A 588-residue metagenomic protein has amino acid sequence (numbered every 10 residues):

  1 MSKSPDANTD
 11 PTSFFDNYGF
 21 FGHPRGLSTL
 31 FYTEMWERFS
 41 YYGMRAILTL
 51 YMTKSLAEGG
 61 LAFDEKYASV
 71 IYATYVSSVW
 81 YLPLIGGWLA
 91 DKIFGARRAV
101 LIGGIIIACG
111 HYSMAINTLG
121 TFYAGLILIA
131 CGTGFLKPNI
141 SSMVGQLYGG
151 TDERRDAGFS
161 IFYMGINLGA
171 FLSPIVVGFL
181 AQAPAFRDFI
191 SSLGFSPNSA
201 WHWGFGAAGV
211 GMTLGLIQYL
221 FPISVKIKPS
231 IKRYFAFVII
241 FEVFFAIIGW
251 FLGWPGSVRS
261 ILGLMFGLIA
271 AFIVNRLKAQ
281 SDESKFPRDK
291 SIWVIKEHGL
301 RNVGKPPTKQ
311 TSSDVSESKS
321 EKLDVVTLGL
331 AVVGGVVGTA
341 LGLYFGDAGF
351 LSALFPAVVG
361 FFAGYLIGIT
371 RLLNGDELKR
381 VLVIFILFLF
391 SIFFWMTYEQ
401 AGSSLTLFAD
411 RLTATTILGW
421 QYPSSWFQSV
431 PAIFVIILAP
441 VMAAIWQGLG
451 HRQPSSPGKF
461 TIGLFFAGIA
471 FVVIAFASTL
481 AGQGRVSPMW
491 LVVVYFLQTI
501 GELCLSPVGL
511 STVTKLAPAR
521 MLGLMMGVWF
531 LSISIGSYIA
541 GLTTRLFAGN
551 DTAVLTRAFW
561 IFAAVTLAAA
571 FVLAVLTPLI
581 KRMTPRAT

Functional and structural regions predicted by a protein language model:
M1-H23, A181, A185-G402, R411-T416 (+2 more regions): Intracellular loop-helix junctions on the cytosolic face of multi-pass helical membrane proteins
M35, G110, T121-L136, F388 (+1 more regions): Hydrophobic core of transmembrane alpha-helices in multi-pass small-molecule transporters, especially MFS/SLC-type
A46-S69, Q182, A401-S425: Short amphipathic helix-loop junctions that connect adjacent transmembrane helices in Major Facilitator Superfamily/SLC
S69-A90, K137, F171-S173, V210-T213 (+2 more regions): Central cavity-lining transmembrane alpha-helices of secondary-active solute carriers, predominantly the Major
L82-L119: Conserved MFS/SLC helix-loop-helix module at the cytosolic interface between two early adjacent transmembrane helices
K92-G104, T151-D152, I227-R233, E377 (+2 more regions): Cytoplasmic membrane-interface "Motif A"-like loop-to-helix N-cap segments of 12-TM Major Facilitator Superfamily
I105-Y123, I462-Q483: C-terminal ends and interior cores of transmembrane alpha-helices in multi-pass membrane transporters/permeases
F135-G149, L503-P518: Intracellular juxtamembrane helix-capping segments at the cytosolic ends of symmetry-related transmembrane helices
